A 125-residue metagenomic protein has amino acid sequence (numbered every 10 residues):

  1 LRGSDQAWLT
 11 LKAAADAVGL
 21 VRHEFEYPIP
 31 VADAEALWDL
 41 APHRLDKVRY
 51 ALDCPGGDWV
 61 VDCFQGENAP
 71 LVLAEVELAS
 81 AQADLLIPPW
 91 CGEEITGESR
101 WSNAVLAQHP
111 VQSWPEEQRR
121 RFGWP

Functional and structural regions predicted by a protein language model:
L1-P125: Phosphate-end processing signature that detects enzymes handling 5′-triphosphorylated RNA and polyphosphate
